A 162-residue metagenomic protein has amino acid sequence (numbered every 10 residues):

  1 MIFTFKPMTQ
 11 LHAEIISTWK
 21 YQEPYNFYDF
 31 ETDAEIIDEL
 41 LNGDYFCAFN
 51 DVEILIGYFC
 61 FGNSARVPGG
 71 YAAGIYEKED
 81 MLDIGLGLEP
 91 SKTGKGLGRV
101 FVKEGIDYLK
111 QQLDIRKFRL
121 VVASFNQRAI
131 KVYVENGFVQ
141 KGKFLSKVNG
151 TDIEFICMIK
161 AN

Functional and structural regions predicted by a protein language model:
I2-I15: A short beta-loop-alpha structural element at the N-terminal edge of CoA-dependent acyl/N-acetyltransferase catalytic
I2-T4, D83, K117-R119: Residues at or immediately flanking beta-strands
Q10, Q22-S91, Q112, A161-N162: Acetyl-CoA-dependent GNAT
L86-K103, S124-K131, E135: Conserved glycine-rich acetyl-CoA-binding loop
V100-K117: Conserved acyl-CoA
I115-R119, A123-Q127, N136, K143-N162: C-terminal "cap" of GNAT-fold acetyltransferases
